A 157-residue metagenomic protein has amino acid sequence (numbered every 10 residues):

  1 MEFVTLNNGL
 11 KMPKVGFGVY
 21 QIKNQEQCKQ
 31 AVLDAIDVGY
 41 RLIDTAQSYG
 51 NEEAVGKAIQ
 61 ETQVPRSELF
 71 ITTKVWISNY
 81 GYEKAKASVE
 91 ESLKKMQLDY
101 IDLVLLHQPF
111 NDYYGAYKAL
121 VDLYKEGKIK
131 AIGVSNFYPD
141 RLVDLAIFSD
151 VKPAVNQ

Functional and structural regions predicted by a protein language model:
M1-L69: N-terminal binding-site loop/beta-alpha segment at the start of enzyme catalytic domains that lines or forms
F17, A35, I43, V55 (+6 more regions): Conserved, mostly hydrophobic/aromatic
Y20-I22, A46-S48, K74-S78, L106-P109 (+1 more regions): Active-site beta-loop-alpha junctions enriched in small/polar residues
K23-I36, Y80-M96, G115, D140-D144: Short, acidic/polar
E53-Q60, V89-L93, L120, L142 (+1 more regions): Short, well-ordered amphipathic alpha-helices
E61-E68, M96-L98, Y124-K128, F148-K152: Short helix-capping segments at alpha-helix termini
K74-D122: Glycine/small-residue-rich loop that forms an oxyanion/phosphate-binding "nest" at active or ligand-binding sites
Q108-Q157: Beta/alpha (TIM)-barrel catalytic core signal, keyed to glycine-rich beta->alpha loops juxtaposed to Asp/Glu that bind
